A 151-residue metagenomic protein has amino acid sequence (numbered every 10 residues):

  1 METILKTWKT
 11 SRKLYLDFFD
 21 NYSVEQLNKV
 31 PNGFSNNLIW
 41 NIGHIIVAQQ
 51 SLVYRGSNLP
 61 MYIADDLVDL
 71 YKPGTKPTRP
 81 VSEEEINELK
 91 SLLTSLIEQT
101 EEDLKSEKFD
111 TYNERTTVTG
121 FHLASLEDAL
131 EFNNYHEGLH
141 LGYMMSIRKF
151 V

Functional and structural regions predicted by a protein language model:
M1-E2: Absolute protein N-terminus
L5-K9, L16, L27-P73, R115-V151: Short, contiguous alpha-helical
W8, R12-Y15, F19, L93 (+1 more regions): Hydrophobic alpha-helical core bundles mediating ligand binding, dimerization, or RNAP-core interactions
N21-N28, E102-N113, K149-V151: Surface-exposed helix-capping loop/turn segments at secondary-structure junctions
S23, N37, A64, S82-E85 (+2 more regions): Helix N-cap and loop-to-helix transition residues
T75-Y112, D128-N133: Acidic/histidine-rich alpha-helical segments that form the ligand environment of transition-metal centers
